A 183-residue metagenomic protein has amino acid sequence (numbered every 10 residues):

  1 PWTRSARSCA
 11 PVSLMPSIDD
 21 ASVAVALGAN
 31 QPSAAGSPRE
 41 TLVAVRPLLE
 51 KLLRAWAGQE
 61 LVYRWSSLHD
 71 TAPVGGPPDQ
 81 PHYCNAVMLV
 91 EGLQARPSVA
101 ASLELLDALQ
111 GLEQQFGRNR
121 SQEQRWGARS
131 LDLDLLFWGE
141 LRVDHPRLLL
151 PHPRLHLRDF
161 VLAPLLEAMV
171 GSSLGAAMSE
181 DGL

Functional and structural regions predicted by a protein language model:
L14-R46, E50: Extended accessory regions or peripheral subdomains of proteins
P16, V74-Y83, A100-L183: Flexible, gly/pro- and Lys/Arg-enriched active-site loops
A29, M88-Q94, F137-G139: Short beta-strand-to-loop capping motifs
N30, W65, M88, D134 (+1 more regions): Residue-level signal for inorganic ion chemistry
V43-R96: Short, surface-exposed acidic-centric catalytic microdomains
